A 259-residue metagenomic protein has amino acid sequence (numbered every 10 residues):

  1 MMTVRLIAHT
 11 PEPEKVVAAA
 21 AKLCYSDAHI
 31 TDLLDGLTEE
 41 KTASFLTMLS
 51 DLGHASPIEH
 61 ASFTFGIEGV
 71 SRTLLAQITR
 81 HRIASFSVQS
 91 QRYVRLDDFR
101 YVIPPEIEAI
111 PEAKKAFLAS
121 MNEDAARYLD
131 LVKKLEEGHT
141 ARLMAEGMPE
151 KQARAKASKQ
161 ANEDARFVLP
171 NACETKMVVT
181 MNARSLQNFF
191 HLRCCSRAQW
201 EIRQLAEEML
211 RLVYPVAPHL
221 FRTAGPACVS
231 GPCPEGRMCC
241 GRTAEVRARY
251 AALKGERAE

Functional and structural regions predicted by a protein language model:
M1-E259: Family-specific signature for flavin-dependent thymidylate synthase
